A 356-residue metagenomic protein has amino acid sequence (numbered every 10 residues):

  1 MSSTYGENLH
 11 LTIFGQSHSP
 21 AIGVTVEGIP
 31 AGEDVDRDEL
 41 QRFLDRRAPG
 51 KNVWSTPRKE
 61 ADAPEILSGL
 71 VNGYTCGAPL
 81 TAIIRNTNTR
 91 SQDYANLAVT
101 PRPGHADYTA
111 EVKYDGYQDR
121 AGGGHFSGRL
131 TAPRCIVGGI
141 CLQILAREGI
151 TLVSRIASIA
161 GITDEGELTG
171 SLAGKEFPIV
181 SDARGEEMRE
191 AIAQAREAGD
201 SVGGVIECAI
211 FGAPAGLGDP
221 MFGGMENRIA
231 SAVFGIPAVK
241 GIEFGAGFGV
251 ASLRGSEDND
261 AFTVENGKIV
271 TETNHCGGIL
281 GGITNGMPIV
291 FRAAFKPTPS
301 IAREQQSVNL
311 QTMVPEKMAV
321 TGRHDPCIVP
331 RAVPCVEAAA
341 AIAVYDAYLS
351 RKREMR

Functional and structural regions predicted by a protein language model:
M1-R58: N-terminal, positively charged regions that mediate nucleic acid binding
H10, S300-R356: Internal helix-turn-beta structural module
H10-G15, Q118-L130, A215-D219, C276-I279 (+1 more regions): A short glycine/serine-rich beta->alpha loop
F14, P20, G199-V202, I206-P315: Glycine-rich anion/phosphate-binding loop at the beta-strand->alpha-helix junction
P20-G32, G128-I150, G223-S231, M287-P297 (+1 more regions): Alpha-helical support elements that line or immediately flank enzyme active sites and cofactor-binding pockets
L44-P103, D107-T109: Glycine-rich, N-terminal phosphate-binding loop and its surrounding beta-alpha-beta segment
A98-G124, Q306-H324: Short acidic, glycine/tyrosine-flanked loop/strand segments centered on an H-E-D-like triad
K113-M221: Glycine-rich, mobile lid/loop segments that gate access to catalytic sites or pores
